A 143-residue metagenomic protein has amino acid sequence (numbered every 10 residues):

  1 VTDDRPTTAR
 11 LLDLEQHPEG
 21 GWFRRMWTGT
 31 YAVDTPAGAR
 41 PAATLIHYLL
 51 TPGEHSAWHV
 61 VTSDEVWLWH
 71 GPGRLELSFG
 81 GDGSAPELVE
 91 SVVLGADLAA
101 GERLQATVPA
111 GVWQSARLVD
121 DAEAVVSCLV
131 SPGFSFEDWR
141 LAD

Functional and structural regions predicted by a protein language model:
V1-A106, S115-R117, D121-E123, C128-F136 (+1 more regions): Non-catalytic, conserved peripheral segments adjacent to functional cores
P109: Histidine-centered phosphotransfer motif of kinases
